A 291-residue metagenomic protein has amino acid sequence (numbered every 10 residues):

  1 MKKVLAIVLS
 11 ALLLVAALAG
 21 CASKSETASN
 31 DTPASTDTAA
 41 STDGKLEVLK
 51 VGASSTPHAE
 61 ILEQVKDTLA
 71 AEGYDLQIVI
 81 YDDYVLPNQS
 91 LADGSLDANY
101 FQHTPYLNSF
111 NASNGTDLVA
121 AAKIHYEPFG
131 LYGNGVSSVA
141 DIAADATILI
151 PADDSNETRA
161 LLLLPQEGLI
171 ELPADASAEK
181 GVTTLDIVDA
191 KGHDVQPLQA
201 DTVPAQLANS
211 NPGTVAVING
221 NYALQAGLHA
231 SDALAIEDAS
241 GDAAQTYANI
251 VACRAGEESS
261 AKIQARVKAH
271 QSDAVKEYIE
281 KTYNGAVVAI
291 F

Functional and structural regions predicted by a protein language model:
K2-K24: Sec-dependent N-terminal signal peptides of Gram-positive bacterial secreted proteins and lipoproteins
L18-A39: Bacterial lipoprotein signal-peptidase II cleavage site
G44-T56, Y74-I80, T147-I148: Short, well-ordered beta-strand elements
I78-Q89, S177-A205: Short helix-initiation/N-cap motifs at beta->coil->alpha
S109-A121, G135-V136, A226-D238: Ligand-binding "clamshell"
A121-I170, K276: A conserved helix-loop-strand patch within extracytoplasmic ligand-binding domains of the periplasmic binding
P128-A140, Y247-S260: A bilobed periplasmic-binding-protein/Venus flytrap-type ligand-binding module shared by bacterial periplasmic
T158-P165, H270-I290: Periplasmic-binding protein-like
